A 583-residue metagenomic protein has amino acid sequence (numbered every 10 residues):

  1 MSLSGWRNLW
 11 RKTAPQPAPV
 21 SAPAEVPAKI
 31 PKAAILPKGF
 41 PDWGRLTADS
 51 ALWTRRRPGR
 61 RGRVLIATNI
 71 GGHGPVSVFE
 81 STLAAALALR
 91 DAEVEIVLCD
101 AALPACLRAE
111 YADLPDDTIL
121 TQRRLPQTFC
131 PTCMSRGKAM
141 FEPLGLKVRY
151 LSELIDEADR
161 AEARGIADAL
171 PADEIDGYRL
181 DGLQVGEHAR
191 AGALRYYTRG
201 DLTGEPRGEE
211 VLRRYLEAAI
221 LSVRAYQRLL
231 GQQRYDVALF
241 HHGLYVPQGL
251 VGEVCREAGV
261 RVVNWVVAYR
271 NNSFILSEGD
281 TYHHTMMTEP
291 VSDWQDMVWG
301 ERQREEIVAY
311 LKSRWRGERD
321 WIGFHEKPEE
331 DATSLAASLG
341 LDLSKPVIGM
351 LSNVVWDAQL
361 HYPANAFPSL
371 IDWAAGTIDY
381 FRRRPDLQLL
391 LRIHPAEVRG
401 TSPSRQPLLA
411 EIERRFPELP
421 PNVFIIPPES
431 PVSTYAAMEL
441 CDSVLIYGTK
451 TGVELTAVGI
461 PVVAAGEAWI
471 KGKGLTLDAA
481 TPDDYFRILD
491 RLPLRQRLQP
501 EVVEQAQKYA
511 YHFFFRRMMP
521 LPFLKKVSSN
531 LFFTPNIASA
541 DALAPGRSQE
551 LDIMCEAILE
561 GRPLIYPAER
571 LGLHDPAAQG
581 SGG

Functional and structural regions predicted by a protein language model:
S2-R63, A67, A86, R90-I220 (+4 more regions): Conserved N-terminal ligand/cofactor-binding loop architecture of enzyme catalytic domains
N69-F79, F240, Q359-H361: A short, glycine/small-residue-rich beta-strand->loop->alpha-helix junction that serves as a flexible
H73-I96, D100, G252, S369-R382: Histidine-anchored nucleotide/phosphate-binding helix
E217-Q232, D342-L343, A364-N365, P403-V453 (+1 more regions): Donor nucleotide-activated moiety binding/catalytic core segment of transferases that use nucleotide-activated donors
S222-S277: Conserved nucleotide-sugar donor-interacting segment of glycosyltransferase catalytic cores, predominantly GT-B
P247, V266, S273, E429-L477: A donor-sugar binding/catalytic signature common to diverse glycosyltransferases and related nucleotide-sugar
L276, V463-Q505, G572-H574: Nucleotide-sugar donor-binding patch of glycosyltransferase catalytic domains
W315-R414: Conserved catalytic-core segment of nucleotide-activated headgroup transferases in glycan assembly
